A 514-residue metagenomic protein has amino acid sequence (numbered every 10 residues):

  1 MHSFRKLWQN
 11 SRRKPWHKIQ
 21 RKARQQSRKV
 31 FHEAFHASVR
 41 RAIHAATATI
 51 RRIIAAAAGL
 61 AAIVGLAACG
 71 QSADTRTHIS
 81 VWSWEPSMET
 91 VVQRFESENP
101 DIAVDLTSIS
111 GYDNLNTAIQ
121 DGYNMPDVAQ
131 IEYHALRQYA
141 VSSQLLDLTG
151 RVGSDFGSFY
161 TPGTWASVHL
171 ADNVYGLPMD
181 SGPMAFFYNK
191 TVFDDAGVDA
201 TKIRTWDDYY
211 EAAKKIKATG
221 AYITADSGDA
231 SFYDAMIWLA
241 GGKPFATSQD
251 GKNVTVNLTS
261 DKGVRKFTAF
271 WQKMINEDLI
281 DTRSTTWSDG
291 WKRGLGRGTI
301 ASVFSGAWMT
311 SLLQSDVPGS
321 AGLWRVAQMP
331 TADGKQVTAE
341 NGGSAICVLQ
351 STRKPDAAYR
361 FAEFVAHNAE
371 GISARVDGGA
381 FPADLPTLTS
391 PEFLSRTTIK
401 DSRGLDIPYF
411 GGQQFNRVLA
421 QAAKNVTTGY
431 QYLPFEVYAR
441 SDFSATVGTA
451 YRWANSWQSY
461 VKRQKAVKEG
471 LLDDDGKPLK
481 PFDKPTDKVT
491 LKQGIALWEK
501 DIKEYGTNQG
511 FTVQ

Functional and structural regions predicted by a protein language model:
R94-Y160, D194-G197, R293-G294, G298-S302: Extracytoplasmic "Venus flytrap"/periplasmic binding protein-like
A118-Q120, P126-D127, F156-V192, I223 (+2 more regions): A structural signal for short loop-to-beta-strand junctions that line the ligand-binding cleft of periplasmic/secreted
E132-M184, M236-W238, R325-Q328: Hinge/lid segment of periplasmic solute-binding proteins
T149-Y160, K202, T224, K243-K266 (+5 more regions): Short, solvent-exposed loop/beta-turn-alpha elements that line the ligand-binding surface or hinge of extracytoplasmic
A171-M179, M184, D207-V256, G263-V264 (+2 more regions): Extracytoplasmic/periplasmic solute-binding protein
A213, N253-S284, R325, M329: Glycine-centered hinge/linker elements that transmit conformational signals in sensory and ligand-binding systems
M309, L313-S320, G334-E340, V348-T446 (+1 more regions): C-terminal lobe and pocket-closing loops of periplasmic/extracytoplasmic Venus-flytrap solute-binding proteins
V418-Q514: Conserved C-terminal helix/tail region of periplasmic/extracytoplasmic solute-binding proteins
